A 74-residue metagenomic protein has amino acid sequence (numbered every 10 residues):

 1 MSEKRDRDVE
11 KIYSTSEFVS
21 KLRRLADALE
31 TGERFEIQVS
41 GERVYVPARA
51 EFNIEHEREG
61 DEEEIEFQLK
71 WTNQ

Functional and structural regions predicted by a protein language model:
M1-S2, Q74: Absolute protein N-terminus
S2-L25, E30: N-terminal acidic leader/helix
D8-V9, E33-E55, E59: Short, structured protein-protein interaction patches enriched in aromatics and acidic/basic residues, typified by
A26, E36-E42, D61-E63, F67-L69: Short, low-complexity, charged amphipathic interaction modules
F52-Q74: C-terminal edge-of-domain segments
